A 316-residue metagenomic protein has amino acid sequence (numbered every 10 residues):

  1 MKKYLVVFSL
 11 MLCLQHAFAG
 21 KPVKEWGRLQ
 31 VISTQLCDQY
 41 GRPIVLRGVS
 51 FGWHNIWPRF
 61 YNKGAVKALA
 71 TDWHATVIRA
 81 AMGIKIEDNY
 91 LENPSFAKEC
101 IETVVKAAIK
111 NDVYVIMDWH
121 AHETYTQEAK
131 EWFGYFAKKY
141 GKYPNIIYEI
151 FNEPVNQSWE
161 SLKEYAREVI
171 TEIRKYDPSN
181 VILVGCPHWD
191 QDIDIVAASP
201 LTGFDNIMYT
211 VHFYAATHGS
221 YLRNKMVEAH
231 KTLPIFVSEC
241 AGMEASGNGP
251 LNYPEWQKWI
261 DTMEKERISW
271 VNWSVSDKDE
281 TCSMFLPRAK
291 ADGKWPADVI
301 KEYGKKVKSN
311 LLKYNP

Functional and structural regions predicted by a protein language model:
Y4, F18-V77, K306-K313: N-terminal carbohydrate-binding accessory modules
Y4-C13: Sec-dependent N-terminal signal peptides
V23-L29, W53, P58, T76 (+4 more regions): Extracellular glycoside hydrolase catalytic/binding regions
Y40, I44-V66, M82-S95, A245-N248 (+1 more regions): Acidic/histidine-rich helix-loop elements that form or flank divalent-metal/phosphate-binding sites at the catalytic
A65-V66, V104, K225, W259: Residues within well-ordered alpha-helices
K67-Y140, P144-I146, N152-V155: Substrate-binding cleft and catalytic face of glycoside hydrolase catalytic domains, especially the flexible beta-alpha
